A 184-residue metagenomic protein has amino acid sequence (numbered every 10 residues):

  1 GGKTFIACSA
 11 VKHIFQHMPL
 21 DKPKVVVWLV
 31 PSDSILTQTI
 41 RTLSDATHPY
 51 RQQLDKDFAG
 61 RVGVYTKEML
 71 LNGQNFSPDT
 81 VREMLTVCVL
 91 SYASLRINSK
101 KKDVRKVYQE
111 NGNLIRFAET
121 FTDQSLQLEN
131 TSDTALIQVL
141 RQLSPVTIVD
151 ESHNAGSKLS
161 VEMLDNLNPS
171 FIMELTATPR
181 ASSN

Functional and structural regions predicted by a protein language model:
T4-Q16, K24, R41, L95-N184: Signature of the SF2 helicase/ATPase Hel1-core->accessory helical subdomain module
D21, R82-M84, L167: A generic fold-level signal
D21-D55, V62-G63, S91-S99: Conserved Walker A/P-loop ATP-binding site and its immediately adjacent core in helicase/helicase-like ATPase domains
V25-V27, L85-V87, V146: Residue-level preference for the first positions of well-ordered beta-strands
Q38-S44, M69-G73, T178: Short, charged low-complexity intrinsically disordered segments located at boundaries of structured domains
R51-N130: Inter-Walker segment of RecA-like/P-loop motor cores
